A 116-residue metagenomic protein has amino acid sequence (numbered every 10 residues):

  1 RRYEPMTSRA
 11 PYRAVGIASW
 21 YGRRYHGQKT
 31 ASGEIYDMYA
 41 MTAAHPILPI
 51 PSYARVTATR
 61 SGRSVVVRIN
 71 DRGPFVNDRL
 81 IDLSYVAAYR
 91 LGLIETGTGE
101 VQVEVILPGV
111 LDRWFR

Functional and structural regions predicted by a protein language model:
R1-R116: Secreted/periplasmic proteins
